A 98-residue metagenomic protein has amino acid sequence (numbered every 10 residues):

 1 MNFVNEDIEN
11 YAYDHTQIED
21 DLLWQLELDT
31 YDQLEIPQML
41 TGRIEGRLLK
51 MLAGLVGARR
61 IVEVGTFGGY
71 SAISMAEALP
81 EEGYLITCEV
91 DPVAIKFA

Functional and structural regions predicted by a protein language model:
M1-A98: A short alpha-helical cap/connector motif
